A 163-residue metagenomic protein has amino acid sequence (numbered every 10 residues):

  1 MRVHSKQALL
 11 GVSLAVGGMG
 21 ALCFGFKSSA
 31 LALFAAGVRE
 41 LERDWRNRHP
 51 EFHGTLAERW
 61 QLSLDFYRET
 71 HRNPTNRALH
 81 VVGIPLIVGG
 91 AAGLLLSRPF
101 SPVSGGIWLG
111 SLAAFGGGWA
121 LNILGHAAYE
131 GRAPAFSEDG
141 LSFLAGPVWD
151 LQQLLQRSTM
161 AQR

Functional and structural regions predicted by a protein language model:
M1-H53, S101-S104, L109: Sequence termini and other peripheral, non-core segments
M1-K6, S63-G83: Membrane interfacial helix-start motif at the N-side
L10, N76-L79, G106-A114, L141: Alpha-helical transmembrane segments of integral membrane proteins
L10-A15, L79-L94: Core segments of transmembrane alpha-helices that mediate helix-helix packing or line hydrophobic substrate/ligand
A36-F52, A114-E130, D150: Transmembrane alpha-helical segments that form the membrane-embedded catalytic/substrate-channel core of multi-pass
N47-S63, G131-R163: Membrane-proximal soluble regions of multi-pass membrane proteins
T70-V81, A127-G140: Interhelical loop and helix-boundary elements at the membrane-water interface of polytopic inner-membrane proteins
L94-A128, S137-E138: Hydrophobic transmembrane alpha-helices
